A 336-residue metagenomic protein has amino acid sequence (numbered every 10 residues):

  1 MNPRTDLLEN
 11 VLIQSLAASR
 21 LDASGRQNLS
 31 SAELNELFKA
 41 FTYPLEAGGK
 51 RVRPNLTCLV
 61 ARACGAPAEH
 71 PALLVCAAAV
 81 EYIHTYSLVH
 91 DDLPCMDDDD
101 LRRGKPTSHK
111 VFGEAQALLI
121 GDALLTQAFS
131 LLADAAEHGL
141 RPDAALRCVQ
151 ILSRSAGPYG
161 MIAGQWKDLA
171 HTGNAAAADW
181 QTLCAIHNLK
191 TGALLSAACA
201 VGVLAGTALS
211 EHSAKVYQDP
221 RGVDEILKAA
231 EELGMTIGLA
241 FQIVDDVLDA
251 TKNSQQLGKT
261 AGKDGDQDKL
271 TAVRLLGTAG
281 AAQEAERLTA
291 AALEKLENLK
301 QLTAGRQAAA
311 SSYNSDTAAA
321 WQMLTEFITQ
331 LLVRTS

Functional and structural regions predicted by a protein language model:
M1-S336: All-alpha prenyltransferase/terpene-synthase fold signal
